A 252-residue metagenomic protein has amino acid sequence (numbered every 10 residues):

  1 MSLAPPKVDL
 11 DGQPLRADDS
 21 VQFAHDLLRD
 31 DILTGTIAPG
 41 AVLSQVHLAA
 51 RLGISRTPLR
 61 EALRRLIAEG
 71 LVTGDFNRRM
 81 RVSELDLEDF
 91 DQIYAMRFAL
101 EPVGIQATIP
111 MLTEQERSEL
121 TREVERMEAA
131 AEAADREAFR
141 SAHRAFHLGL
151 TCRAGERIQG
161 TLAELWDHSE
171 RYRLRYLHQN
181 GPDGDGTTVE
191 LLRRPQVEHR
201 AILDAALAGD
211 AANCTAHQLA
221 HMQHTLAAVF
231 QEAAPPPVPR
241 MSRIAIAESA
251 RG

Functional and structural regions predicted by a protein language model:
M1-P110, Q115, L226, F230-G252: Short linear motifs at protein or domain termini
S2-P5, A133, R175-G252: C-terminal all-alpha effector/ligand-binding and dimerization domain of prokaryotic HTH-type transcriptional repressors
D11, T34, Q106, P110 (+5 more regions): General structural signal for alpha-helix termini and helix-helix connectors
L27, D31, M96-A99, V103 (+3 more regions): Solvent-exposed, amphipathic alpha-helical segments
L28, P58, D89, F146 (+2 more regions): Hydrophobic alpha-helical segments typical of transmembrane helices and their membrane-interface/capping positions
T73-G74, I93-Y94, A99-P102, Q106 (+6 more regions): Catalytic cores of transferase enzymes with a strong primary signal for eukaryotic protein kinases
E114-H178, E198-A201, N213-H224: Conserved amphipathic alpha-helical segments that form helical-bundle/coiled-coil interaction surfaces
